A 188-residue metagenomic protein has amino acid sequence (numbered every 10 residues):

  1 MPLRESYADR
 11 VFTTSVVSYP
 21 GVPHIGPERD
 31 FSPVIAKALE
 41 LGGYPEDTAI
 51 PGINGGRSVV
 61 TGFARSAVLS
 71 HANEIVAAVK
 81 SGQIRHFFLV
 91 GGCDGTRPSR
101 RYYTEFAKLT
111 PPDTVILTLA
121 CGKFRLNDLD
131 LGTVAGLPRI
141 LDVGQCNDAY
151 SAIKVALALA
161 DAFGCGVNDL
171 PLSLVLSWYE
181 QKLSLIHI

Functional and structural regions predicted by a protein language model:
M1-L157, G164-C165, L170-W178: Metallocofactor- and cofactor-centric catalytic cores in central/energy metabolism, strongly enriched
Q181-K182: Short, intrinsically disordered, charge-balanced linker/junction segments flanking boundaries in proteins
I186-I188: Conserved small/polar residues in nucleotide/adenosyl-binding loops
